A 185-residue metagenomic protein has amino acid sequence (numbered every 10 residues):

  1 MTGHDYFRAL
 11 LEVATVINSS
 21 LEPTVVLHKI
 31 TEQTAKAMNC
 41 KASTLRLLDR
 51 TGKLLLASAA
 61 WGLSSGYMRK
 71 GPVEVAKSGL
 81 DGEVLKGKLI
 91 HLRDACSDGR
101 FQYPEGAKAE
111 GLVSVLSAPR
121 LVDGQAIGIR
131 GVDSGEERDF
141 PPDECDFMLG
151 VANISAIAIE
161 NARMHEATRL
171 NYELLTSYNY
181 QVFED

Functional and structural regions predicted by a protein language model:
M1-H4, D133-V151: Regulatory loop-to-helix N-cap segments in sensory/regulatory domains that couple ligand/signal detection
M1-V25, K36, I127, A167-D185: Signal-transmission linkers at sensory-effector interfaces
T15, L149-I157: Allosteric cytosolic regulatory segments
E32, T44-P72: GAF sensory/regulatory domain recognition with acknowledged cross-activation on helical regulatory dimers
S65-G66, A95-S114, S134: Signal-transducing coupling segments at domain and membrane junctions
S65-I90, Y103: Acidic/proline- and glycine-rich, intrinsically disordered low-complexity segments that serve as regulatory linkers
L80, R120-S134, A158: Sensory-domain boundary capping and coupling elements
V113-L121: A short, aliphatic-rich beta-strand micro-motif
